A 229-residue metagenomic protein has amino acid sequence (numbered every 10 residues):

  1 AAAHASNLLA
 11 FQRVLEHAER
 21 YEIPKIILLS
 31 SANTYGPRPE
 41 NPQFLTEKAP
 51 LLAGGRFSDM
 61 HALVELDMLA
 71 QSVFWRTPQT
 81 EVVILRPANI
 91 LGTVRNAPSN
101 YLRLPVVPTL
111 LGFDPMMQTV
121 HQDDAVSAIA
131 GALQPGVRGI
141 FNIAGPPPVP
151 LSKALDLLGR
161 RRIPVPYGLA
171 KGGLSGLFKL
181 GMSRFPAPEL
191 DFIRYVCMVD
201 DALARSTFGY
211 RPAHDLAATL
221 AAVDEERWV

Functional and structural regions predicted by a protein language model:
A2-R13, Y21, H61-E65, V120: Glycine-rich NAD(P)-binding loop of the Rossmann-fold in SDR/ketoreductase-type enzymes
Q12-D59: Conserved Rossmann-fold NAD(P)-dependent oxidoreductase catalytic core, especially the SDR/UDP-sugar
S30, R86-L91: Conserved SDR Rossmann-fold cofactor-binding beta-strand/turn motif
G54-L85: Active-site Tyr-X1-5-Lys
A62-E65, N96-S99, L110-L133, G139: Substrate-positioning beta->alpha
P78-T80, N89-L102, G131-F141, P147: Glycine/proline-rich active-site loop of Rossmann-fold NAD(P)-dependent oxidoreductases
V126-A187, D201, A221-D224: Mid/C-terminal beta-alpha module of Rossmann-like enzyme folds, strongest in SDR-family dehydrogenases/epimerases
R205-S206, H214-V229: Amphipathic terminal alpha-helices
